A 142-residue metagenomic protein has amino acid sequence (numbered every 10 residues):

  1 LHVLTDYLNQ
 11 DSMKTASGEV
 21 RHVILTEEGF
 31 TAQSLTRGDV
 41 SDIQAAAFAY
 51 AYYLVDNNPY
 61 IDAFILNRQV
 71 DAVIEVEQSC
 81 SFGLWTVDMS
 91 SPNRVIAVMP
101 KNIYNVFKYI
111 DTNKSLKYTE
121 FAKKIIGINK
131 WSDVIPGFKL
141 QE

Functional and structural regions predicted by a protein language model:
L1-G38, T86: Noncatalytic carbohydrate-binding groove/subsite architecture in carbohydrate-active enzymes
Q33-E142: Aromatic-rich peripheral "rim/lid" segments of glycoside hydrolase catalytic domains that contact and position glycan
